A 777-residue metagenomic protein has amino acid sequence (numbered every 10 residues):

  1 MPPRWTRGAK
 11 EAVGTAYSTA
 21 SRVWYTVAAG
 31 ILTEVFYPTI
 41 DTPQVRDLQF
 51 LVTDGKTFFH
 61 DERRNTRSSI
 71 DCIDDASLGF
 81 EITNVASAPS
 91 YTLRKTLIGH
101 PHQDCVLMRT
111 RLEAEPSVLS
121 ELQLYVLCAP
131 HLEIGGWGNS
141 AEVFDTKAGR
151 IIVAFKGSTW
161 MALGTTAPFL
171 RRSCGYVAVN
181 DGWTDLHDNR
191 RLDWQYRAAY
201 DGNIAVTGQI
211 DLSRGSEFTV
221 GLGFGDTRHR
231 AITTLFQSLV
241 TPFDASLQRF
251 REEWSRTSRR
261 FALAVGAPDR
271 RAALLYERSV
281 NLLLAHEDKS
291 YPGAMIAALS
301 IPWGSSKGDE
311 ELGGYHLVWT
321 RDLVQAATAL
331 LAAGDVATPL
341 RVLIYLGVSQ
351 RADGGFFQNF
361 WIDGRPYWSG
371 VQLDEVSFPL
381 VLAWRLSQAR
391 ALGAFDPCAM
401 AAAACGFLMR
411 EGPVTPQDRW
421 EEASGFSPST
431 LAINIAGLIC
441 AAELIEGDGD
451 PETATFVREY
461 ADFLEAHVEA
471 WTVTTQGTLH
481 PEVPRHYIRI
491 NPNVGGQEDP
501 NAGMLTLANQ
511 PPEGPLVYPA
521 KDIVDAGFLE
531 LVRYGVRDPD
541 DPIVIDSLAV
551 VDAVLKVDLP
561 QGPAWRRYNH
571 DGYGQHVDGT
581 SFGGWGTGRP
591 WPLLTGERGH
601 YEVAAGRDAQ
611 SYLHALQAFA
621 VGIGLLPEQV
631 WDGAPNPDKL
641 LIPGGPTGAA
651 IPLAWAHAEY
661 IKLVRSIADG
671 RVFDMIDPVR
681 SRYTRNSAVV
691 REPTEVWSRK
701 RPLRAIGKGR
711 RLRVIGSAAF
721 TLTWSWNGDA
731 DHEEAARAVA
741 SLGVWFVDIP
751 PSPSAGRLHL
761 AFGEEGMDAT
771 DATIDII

Functional and structural regions predicted by a protein language model:
M1-T42, Y315-V318, A326, Y367-A389 (+3 more regions): C-terminal capping/lid segments that line or modulate ligand- or cofactor-binding pockets
P2-N84, M161-L186, T257-A262, D269 (+1 more regions): An extended acidic
T92, H100-G314, M675, Y683: Acidic/polar, glycine-enriched structural segments that form the non-catalytic walls/loops of the carbohydrate-binding
E113-E115, N139-F144, G157, L212 (+7 more regions): Aromatic-rich carbohydrate-recognition surfaces in CAZymes
V118-L119, V265-A273, S290-A294, L330-L343 (+5 more regions): Structural helix-adjacent loops and short alpha-helical linkers that scaffold large soluble proteins
G136, I151-W183, G266-A267, R271-L275 (+4 more regions): Extended ligand-binding clefts on enzyme/binding-domain cores
L282-Y291, G334-F357, D396-Q417, E459-L479 (+4 more regions): Long, well-ordered core segments of solenoidal/helical folds
I676-I777: Glycan-association/targeting regions that enable binding to alpha-glucans and other polysaccharides
